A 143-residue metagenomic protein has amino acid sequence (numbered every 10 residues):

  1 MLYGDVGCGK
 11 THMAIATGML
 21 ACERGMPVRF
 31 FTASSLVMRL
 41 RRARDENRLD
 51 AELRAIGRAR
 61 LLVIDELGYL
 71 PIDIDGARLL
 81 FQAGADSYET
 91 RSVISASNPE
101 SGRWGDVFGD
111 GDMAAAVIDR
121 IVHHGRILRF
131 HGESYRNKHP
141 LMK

Functional and structural regions predicted by a protein language model:
M1-M13: Walker A/P-loop nucleotide-binding motif
C22, M26-F31, S35-L61, L67-K143: Replace "adjacent to P-loop NTPase cores in ATP/GTP-dependent enzymes" with "adjacent to NTP-binding cores
